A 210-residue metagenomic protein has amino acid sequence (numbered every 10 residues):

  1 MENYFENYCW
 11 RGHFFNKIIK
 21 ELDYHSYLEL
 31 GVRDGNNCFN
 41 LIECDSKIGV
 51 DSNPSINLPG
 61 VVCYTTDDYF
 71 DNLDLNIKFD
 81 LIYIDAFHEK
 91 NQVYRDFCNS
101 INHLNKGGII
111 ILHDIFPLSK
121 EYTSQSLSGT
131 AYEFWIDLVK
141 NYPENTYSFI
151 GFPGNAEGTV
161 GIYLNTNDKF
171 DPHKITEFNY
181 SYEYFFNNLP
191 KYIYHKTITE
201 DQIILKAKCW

Functional and structural regions predicted by a protein language model:
M1-Y83, F87-W210: A short alpha-helical cap/connector motif
